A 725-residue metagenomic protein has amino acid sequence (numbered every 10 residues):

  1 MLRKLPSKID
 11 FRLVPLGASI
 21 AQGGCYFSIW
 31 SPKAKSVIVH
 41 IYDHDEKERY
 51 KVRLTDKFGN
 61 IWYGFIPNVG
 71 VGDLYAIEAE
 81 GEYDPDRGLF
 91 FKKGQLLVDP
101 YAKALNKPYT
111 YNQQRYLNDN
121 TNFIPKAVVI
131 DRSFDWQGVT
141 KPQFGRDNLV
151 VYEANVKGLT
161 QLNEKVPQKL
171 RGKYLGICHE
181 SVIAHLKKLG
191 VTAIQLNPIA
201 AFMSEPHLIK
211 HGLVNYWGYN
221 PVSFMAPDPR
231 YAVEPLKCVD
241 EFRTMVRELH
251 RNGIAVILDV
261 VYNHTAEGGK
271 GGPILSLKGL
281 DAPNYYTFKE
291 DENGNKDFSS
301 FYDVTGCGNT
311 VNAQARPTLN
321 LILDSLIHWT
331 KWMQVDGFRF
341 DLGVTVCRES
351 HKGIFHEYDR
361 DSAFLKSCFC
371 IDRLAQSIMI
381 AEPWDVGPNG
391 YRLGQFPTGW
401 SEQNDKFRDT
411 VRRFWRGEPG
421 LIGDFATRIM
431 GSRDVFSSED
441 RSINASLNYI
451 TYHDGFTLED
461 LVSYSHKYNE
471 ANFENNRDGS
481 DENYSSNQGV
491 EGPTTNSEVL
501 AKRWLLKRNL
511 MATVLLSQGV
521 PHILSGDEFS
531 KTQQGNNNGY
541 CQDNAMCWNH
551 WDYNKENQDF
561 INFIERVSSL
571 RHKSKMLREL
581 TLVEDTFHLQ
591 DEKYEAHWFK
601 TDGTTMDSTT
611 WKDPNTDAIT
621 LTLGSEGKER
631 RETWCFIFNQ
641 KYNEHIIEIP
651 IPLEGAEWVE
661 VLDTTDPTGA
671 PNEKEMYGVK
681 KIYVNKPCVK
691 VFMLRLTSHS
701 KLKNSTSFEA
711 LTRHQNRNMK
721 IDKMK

Functional and structural regions predicted by a protein language model:
M1-Y152, K157, V499-R508, T513-I523 (+1 more regions): Carbohydrate-interacting/catalytic domains
I29, I77, A154, L196 (+9 more regions): Conserved, mostly hydrophobic/aromatic
A79-V139, S204-N220, N252, G272-Y302 (+1 more regions): Core domains of carbohydrate- and sulfate-ester-processing enzymes
D84-G88, T160-L162, F202-P206, H264-E267 (+6 more regions): Short catalytic/ligand-binding loop motif for oxyanion handling, primarily in non-cytosolic enzymes, centered on
A102, Q334, C347-S525, S530 (+7 more regions): Conserved alpha/beta catalytic core and glycan-binding cleft of carbohydrate-active enzymes
V150-Y152, I194-L196, V256-L258, F338 (+2 more regions): Hydrophobic faces of well-ordered beta-strands that scaffold small-molecule active sites in alpha/beta enzyme cores
N155-V335, L342-C370, V435: Substrate-binding/active-site clefts of carbohydrate-active enzymes
I183-K188, V246, L323-T330, L365-F369 (+5 more regions): Non-transmembrane alpha-helical segments in soluble domains of secreted/periplasmic/extracellular proteins
